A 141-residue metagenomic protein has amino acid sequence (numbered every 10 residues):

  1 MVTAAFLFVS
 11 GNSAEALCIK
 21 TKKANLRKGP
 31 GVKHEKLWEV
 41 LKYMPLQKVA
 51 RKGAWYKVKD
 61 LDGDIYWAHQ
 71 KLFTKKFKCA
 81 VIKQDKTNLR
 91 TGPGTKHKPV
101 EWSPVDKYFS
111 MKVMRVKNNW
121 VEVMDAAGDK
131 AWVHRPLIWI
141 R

Functional and structural regions predicted by a protein language model:
M1-F8: Bacterial N-terminal signal peptides
F8-A16: Sec/Tat signal peptide C-region and signal peptidase I cleavage site
L17-K22, P30-W38, P45-K52, K59-N88 (+2 more regions): Boundary regions of SH3-family modules and the immediately adjacent low-complexity/disordered segments in eukaryotic
E35-K52, K96-K117: Conserved beta-strand/loop element in small beta-rich adapter and peptidoglycan-binding domains
